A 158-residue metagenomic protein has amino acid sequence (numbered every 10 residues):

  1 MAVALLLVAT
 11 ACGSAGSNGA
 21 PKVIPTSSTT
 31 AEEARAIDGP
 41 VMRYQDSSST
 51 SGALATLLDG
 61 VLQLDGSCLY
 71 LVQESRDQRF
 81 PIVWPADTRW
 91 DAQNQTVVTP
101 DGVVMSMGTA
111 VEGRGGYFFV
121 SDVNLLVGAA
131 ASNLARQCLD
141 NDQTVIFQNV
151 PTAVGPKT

Functional and structural regions predicted by a protein language model:
L7-A11: C-terminal motif of bacterial Sec signal peptides marking the signal peptidase cleavage site
G13-G16: Bacterial signal peptide processing site
A20-Y44: Post-signal peptide N-terminal segment of mature Sec-exported envelope proteins
P40-R79: Short, surface-exposed binding/anchoring microloops in extracellular/periplasmic proteins
D77-D87: A short macromolecule-binding patch
V98-R136: Flexible glycine-rich surface loops and low-complexity tracts that mediate binding to linear polymers
G128-T158: Short peripheral tails and domain-boundary helices/loops at the edges of structured domains
